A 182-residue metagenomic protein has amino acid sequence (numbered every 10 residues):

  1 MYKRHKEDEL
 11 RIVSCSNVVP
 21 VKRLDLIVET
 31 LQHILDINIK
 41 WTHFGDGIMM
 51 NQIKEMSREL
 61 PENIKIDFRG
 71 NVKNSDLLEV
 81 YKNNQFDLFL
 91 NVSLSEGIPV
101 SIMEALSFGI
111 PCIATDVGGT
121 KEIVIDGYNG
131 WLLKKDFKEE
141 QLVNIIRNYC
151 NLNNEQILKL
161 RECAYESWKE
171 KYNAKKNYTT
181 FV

Functional and structural regions predicted by a protein language model:
L10, S14-H33, I48-E55: A conserved mid-protein helix/loop that constitutes part of the nucleotide-sugar donor-binding site
K54-L78: Nucleotide-activated donor-binding/catalytic signature segment of Leloir-type glycosyltransferases, i.e., the conserved
D76, F137, Q141, L158-V182: A charged, aromatic-enriched C-terminal amphipathic alpha-helix characteristic of glycosyltransferases across folds
L78, P99, M103-S107, K121-E122 (+1 more regions): Short alpha-helical segment that forms part of, or immediately flanks, the ligand-binding pocket in carbohydrate-active
D87, G109: A short alpha->beta transition loop at the rim of the catalytic pocket in nucleotide-sugar-dependent
L94: Aromatic "clamp/platform" in nucleotide-sugar-dependent glycosyltransferases that forms part of the donor/acceptor
P111-A114, V124: Short hydrophobic beta-strand element within catalytic cores of glycosyltransferases and related nucleotide-activated
K121-R147: Change "using UDP/GDP/dTDP sugars" to "using nucleotide sugars
